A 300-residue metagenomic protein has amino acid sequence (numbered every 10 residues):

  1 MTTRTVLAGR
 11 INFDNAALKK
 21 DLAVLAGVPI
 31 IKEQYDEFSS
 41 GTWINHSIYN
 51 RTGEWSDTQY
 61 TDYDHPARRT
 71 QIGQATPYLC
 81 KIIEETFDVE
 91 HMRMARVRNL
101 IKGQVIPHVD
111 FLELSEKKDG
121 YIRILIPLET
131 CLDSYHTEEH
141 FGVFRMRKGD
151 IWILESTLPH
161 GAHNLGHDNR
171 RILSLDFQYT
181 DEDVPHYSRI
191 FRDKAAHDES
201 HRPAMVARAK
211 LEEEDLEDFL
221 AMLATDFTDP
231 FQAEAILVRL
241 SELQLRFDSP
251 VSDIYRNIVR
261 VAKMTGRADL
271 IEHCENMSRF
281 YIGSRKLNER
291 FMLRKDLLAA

Functional and structural regions predicted by a protein language model:
M1-T86, E199, V251-A299: Non-heme Fe(II)/2-oxoglutarate
M92-M94, Y121-L125, C131-D133, P159 (+1 more regions): Extracellular structured ligand-interaction cores
V97-K117: Conserved short histidine dyad/triad with adjacent acidic residue
P107-H108, S134-H136, L154-E155, P159-G166: Short beta-strand His + acidic residue motifs that chelate non-heme Fe in jelly-roll/DSBH and cupin folds
I122-P127, I151-I153, H167-P185: A short hydrophobic beta-strand segment most commonly corresponding to one strand of the jelly-roll/cupin
P127-R147: A short beta-strand-loop-beta hairpin characteristic of the jelly-roll/cupin
S174-A235: Charged, amphipathic alpha-helical linkers/stalks
A221-E272: Extended amphipathic alpha-helical scaffold segments
